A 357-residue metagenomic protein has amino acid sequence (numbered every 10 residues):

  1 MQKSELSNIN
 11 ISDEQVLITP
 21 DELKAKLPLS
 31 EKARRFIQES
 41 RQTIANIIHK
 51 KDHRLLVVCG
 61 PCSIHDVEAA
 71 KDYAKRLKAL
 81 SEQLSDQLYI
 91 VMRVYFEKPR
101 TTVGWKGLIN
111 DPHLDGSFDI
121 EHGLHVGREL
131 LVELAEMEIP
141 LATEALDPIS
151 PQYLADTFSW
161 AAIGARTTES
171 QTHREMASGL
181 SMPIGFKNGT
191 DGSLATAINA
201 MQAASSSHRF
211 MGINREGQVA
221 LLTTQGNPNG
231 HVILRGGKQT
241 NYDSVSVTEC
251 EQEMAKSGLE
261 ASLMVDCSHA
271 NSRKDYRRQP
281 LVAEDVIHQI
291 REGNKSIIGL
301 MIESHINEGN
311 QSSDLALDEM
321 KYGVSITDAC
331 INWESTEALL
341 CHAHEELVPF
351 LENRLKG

Functional and structural regions predicted by a protein language model:
Q2-N8, Q87-Y242, S246, H269-A270 (+7 more regions): Active-site-facing alpha/beta catalytic cores
I9-I48: N- or domain-start disorder-to-order transition segments that initiate the globular core
T19-P28, T224-G236, M320: Gly-rich Lys/Arg/Thr-decorated short loops/hinges at beta-loop-alpha junctions or inter-strand turns that position
L56-A69, D328: Conserved phosphate/anionic-ligand binding catalytic regions in large, soluble enzymes, centered on
G60, V265, N332: Conserved, mostly hydrophobic/aromatic
L234-G237, N241, E249-M264: A contiguous, surface-oriented mixed alpha/beta subdomain in the mid-to-C-terminal portion of proteins that forms
R291-G357: Active-site or pore-adjacent capping/gating segments
